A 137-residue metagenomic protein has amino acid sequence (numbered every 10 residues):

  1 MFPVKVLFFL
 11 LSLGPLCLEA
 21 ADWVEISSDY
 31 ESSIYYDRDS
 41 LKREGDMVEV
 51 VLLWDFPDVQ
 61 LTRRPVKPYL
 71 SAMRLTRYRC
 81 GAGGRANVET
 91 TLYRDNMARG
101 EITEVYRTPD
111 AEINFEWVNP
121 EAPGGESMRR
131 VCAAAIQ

Functional and structural regions predicted by a protein language model:
M1-F2: N-terminal secretory signal peptides that target proteins for export/translocation
K5-P15: Bacterial N-terminal signal peptides
L18-Q137: N-terminal secretory-pathway/extracellular module detecting exported/lumenal segments and adjacent signal-anchor/first
